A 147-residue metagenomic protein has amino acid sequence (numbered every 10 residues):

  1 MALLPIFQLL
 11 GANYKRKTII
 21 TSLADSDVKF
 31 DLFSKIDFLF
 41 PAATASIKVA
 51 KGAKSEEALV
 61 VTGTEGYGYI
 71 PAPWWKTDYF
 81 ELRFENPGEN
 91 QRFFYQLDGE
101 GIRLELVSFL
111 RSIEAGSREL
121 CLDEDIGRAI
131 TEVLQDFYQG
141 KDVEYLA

Functional and structural regions predicted by a protein language model:
M1-K54, D125: Rossmann-like dinucleotide-binding domain that binds NAD(P)(H)
A2-I6, R103-V107, T131-L134: A general structural signal for well-ordered alpha-helical segments in protein cores
K15-I19, Y69, E119-L120: Acidic/polar loop patches that form or flank catalytic/metal-binding clefts of enzymes that bind anionic ligands
L39-P41, K48, A53-E81, E85-G88 (+1 more regions): C-terminal substrate-binding/catalytic lobe of Rossmann-fold NAD(P)-dependent oxidoreductases
Q91-L97, V143-A147: Generic detection of short hydrophobic beta-strand segments and adjacent strand-loop junctions
F93-V107, L122: Active-site loop of classical SDR/Rossmann-like NAD(P)-dependent oxidoreductases, centered on the catalytic Tyr-X3-Lys
S108-A147: C-terminal helix-rich "cap/oligomerization" subdomain common to oxidoreductases
